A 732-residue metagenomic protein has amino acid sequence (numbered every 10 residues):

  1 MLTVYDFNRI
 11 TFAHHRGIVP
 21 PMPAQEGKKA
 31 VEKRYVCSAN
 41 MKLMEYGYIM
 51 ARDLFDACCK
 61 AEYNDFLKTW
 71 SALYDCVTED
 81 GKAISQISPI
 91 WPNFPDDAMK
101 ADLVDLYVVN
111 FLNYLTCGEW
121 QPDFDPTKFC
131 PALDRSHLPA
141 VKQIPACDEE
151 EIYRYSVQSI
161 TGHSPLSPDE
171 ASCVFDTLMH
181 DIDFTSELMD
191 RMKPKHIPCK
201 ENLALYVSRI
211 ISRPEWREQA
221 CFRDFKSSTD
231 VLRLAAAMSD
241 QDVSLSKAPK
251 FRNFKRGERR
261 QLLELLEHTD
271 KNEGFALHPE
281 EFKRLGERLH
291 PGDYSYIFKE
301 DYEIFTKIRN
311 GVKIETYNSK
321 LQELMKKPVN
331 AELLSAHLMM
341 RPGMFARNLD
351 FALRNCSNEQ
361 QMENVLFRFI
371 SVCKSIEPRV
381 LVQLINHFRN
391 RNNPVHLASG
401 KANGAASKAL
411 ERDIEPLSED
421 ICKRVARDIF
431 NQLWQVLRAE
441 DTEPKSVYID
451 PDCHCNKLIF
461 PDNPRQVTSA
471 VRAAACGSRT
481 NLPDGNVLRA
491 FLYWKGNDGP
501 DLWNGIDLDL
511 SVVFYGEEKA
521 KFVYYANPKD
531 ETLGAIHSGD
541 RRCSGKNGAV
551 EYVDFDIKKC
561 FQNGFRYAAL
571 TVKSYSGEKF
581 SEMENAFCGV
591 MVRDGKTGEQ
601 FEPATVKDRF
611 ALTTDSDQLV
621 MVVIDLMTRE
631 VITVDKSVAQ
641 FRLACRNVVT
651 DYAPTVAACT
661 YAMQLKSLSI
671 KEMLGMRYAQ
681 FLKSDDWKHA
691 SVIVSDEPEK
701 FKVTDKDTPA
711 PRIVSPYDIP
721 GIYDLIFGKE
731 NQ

Functional and structural regions predicted by a protein language model:
M1-Q732: Intrinsic-disorder/low-complexity signal
